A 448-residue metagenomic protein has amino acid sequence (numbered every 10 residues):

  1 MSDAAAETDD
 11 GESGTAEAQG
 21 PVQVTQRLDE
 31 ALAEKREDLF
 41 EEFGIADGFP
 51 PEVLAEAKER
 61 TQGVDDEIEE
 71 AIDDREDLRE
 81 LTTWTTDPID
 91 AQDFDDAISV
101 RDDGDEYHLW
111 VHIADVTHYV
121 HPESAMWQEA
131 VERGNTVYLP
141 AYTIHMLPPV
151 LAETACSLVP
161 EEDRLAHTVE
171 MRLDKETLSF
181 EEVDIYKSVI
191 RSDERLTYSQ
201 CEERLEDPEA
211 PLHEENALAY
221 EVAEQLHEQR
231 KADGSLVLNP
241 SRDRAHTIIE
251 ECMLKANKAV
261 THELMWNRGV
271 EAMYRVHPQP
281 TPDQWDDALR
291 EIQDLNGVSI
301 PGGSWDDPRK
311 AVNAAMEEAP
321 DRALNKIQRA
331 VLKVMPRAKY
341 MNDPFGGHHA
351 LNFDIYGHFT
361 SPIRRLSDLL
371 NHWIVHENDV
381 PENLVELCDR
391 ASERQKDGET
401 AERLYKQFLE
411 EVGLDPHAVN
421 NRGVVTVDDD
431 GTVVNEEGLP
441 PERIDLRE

Functional and structural regions predicted by a protein language model:
S2-I45, E52-R447: Electropositive polyanion-binding surfaces
